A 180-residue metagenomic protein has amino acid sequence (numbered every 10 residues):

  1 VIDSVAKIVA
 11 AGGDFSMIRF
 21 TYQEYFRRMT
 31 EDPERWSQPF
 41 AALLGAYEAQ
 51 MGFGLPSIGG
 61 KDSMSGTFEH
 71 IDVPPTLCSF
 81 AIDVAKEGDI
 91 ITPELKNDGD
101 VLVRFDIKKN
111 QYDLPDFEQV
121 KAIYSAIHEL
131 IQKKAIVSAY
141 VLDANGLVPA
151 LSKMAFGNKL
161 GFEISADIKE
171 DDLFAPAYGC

Functional and structural regions predicted by a protein language model:
V1-F117: Glycine-rich phosphate/pyrophosphate-binding loop regions near the starts of catalytic domains
R35, P39-A49, F53, I58 (+3 more regions): Glycine-/charge-enriched secondary-structure boundary and capping motifs
L114-E129: Catalytic nucleotidyltransferase
